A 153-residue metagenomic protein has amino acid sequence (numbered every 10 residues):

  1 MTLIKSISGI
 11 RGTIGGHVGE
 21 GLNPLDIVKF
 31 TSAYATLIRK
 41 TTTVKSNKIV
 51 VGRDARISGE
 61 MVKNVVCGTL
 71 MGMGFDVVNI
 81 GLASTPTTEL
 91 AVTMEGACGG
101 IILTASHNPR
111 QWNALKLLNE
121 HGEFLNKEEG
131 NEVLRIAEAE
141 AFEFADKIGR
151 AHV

Functional and structural regions predicted by a protein language model:
M1-G68, G72-M73, R150: An N-terminal, well-structured beta->alpha segment
T13, N113-H152: Gly/Ser/Thr-enriched, mixed-charge loops and adjacent short helices that form phosphate/oxyanion-binding elements
G19-L22, I80, G122-L125: Pocket-edge positions in alpha/beta enzyme catalytic cores
L25, P86, K127-N131: Generic alpha-helical secondary structure signal
K29, A33-T36, T87-L90, E132 (+1 more regions): Alpha-helical scaffold segments in soluble metabolic enzymes
S32-Y34, V77-N79, S106, K127-V133 (+1 more regions): Short, surface-exposed, polar/charged, turn-prone segments marking secondary-structure boundaries
T43-H121: Ferredoxin-reductase
